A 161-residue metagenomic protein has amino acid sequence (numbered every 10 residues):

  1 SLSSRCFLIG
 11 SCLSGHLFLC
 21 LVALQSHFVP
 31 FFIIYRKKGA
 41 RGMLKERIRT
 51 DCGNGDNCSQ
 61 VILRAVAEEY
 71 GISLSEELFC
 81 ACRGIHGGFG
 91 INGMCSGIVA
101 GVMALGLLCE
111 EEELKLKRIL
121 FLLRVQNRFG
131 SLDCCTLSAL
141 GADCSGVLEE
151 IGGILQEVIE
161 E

Functional and structural regions predicted by a protein language model:
F18-L21, Q25-G42: Short, Lys/Arg-enriched N-terminal segments with co-localized hydrophobic residues within the first ~10-30 amino acids
M43-E69: Active-site-proximal helix-loop elements at catalytic-domain edges
E46-G53, G84-G93, L137-L140: A short glycine/serine-rich beta->alpha loop
I62-V66, I98-L108, I151, L155: Buried hydrophobic packing segments
L63-C82, Q126-S131: Acidic-glycine-rich active-site phosphate/pyrophosphate-binding loop
I98-D133: Mid-chain, well-packed structural core segment of small domains
I119-E161: C-terminal binding/interaction regions
